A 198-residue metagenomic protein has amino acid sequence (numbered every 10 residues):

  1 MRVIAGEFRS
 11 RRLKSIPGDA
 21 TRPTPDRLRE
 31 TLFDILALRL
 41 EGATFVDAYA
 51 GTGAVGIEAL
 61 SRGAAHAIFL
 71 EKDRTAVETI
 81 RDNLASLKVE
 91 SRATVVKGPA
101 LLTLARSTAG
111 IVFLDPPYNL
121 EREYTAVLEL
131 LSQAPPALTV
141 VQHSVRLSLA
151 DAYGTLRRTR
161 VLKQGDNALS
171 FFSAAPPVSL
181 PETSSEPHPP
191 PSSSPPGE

Functional and structural regions predicted by a protein language model:
M1-E198: Class I S-adenosyl-L-methionine-dependent methyltransferase catalytic core
